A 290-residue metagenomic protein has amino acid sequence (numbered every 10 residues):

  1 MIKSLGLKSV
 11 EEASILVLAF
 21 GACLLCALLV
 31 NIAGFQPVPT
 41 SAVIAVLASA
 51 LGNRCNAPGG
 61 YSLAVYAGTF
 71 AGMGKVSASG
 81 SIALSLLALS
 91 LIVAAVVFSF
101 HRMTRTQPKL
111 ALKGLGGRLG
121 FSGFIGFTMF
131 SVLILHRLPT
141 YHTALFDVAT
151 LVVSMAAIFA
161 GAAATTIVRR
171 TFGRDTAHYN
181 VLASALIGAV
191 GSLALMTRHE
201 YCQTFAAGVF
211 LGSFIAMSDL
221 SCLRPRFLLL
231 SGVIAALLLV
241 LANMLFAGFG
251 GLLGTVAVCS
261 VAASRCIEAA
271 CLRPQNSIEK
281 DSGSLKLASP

Functional and structural regions predicted by a protein language model:
M1-S4: Short, strongly hydrophobic alpha-helical membrane anchors
G6-A27, F35-P39, S49-F159, R174-P290: C-terminal transmembrane helix-loop-helix hairpin of multi-pass membrane proteins
I32-A33, V168-F172: Core alpha-helical transmembrane segments of integral membrane proteins
A45: Secreted/periplasmic proteins that engage bacterial cell-wall peptidoglycan
A160, A164-V168: Oxyanion-binding "anion nests"
